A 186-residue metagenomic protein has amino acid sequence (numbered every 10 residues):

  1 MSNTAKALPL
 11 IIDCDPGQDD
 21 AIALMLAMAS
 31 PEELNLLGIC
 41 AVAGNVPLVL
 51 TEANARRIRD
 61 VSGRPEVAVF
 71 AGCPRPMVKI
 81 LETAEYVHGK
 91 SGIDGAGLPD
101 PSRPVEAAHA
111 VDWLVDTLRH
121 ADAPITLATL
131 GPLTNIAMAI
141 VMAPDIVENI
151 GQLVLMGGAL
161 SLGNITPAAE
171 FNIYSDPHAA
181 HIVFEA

Functional and structural regions predicted by a protein language model:
N3-R57, P65, S91, G97-A186: Active-site histidine-anchored catalytic micro-motif
G63-F70: A short alpha-helix-loop-beta-strand transition element characteristic of N-terminal alpha/beta dinucleotide-binding
F70-L98: Surface-exposed loop and adjacent secondary-structure segments within mature catalytic domains
